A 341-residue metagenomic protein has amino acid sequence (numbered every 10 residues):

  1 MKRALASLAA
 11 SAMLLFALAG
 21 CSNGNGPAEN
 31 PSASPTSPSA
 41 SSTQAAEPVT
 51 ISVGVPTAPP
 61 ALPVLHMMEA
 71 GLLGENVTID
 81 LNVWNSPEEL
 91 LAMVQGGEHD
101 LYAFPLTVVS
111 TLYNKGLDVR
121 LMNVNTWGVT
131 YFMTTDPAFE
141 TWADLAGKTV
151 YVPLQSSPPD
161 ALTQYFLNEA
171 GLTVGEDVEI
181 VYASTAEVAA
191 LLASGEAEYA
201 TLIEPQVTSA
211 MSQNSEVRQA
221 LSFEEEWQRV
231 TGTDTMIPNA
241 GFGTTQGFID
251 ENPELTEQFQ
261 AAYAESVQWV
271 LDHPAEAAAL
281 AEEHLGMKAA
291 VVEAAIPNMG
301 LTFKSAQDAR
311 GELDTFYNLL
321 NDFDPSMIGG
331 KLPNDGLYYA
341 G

Functional and structural regions predicted by a protein language model:
M1-A19: Sec-dependent bacterial lipoprotein signal peptides
L18-A33: Bacterial lipoprotein signal-peptidase II cleavage site
N30-S39, T43-T173, E179-Y182, E198 (+2 more regions): Short, glycine-/small- and polar/acidic-enriched structural segments that line small-molecule recognition paths
A58, W84-E88, A103, P153-A161 (+5 more regions): Soluble non-cytosolic domains of exported or imported proteins
G71-N76, E224-T235, T302-R310: Short, solvent-exposed loop/beta-turn-alpha elements that line the ligand-binding surface or hinge of extracytoplasmic
T107-V108, E187-L280: Pocket-lining segment of extracytoplasmic ligand-binding domains
I249-F323: Secondary-structure end/capping motifs
D314, N318-G341: Conserved C-terminal helix/tail region of periplasmic/extracytoplasmic solute-binding proteins
